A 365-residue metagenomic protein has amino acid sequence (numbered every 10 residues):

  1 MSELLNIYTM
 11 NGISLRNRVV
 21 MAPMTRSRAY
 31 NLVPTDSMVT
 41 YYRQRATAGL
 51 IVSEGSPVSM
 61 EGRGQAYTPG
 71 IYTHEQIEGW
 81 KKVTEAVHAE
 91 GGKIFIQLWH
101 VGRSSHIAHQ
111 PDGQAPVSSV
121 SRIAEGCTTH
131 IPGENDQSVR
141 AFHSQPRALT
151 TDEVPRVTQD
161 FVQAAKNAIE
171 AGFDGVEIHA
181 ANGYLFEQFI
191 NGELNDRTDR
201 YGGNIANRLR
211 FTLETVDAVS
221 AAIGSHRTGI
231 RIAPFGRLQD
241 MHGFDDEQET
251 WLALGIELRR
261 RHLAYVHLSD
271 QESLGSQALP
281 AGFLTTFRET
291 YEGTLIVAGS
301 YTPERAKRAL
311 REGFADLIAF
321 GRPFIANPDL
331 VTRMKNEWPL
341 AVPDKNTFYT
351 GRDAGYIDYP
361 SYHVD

Functional and structural regions predicted by a protein language model:
M1-D365: Flavin-dependent oxidoreductase catalytic cores
